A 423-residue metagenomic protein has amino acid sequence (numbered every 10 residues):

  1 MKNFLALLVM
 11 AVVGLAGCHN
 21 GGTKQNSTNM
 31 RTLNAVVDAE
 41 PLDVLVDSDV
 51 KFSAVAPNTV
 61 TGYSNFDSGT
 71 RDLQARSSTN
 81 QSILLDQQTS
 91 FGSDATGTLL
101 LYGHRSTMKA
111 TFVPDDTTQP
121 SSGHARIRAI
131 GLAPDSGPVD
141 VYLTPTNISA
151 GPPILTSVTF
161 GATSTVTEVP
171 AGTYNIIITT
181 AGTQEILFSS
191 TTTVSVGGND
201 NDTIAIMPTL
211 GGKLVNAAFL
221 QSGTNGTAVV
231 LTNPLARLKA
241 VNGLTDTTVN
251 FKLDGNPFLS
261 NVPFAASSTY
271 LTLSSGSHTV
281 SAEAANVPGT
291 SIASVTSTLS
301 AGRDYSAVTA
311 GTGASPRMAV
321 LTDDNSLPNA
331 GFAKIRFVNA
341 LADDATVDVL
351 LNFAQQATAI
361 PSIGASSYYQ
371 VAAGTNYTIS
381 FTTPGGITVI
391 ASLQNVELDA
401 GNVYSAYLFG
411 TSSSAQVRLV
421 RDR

Functional and structural regions predicted by a protein language model:
M1-A16: Sec-dependent bacterial lipoprotein signal peptides
C18-R423: Intrinsically disordered, low-complexity polar regions and short flexible loop motifs
